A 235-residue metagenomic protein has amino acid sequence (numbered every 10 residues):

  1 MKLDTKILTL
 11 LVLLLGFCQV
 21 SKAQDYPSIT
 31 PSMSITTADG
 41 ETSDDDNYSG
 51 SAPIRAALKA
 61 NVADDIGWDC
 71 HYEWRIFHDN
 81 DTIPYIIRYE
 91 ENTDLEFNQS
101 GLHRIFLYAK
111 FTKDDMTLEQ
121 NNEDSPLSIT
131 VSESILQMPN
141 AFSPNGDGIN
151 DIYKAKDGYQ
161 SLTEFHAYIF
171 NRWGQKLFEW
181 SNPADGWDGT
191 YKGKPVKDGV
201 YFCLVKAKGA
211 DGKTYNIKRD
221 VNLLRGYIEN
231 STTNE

Functional and structural regions predicted by a protein language model:
M1-S28: Bacterial Sec-dependent N-terminal signal peptides
A23-S49, E133-G146: Short, compositionally biased P/S/T/A/G/V-rich stretches that sit at domain boundaries
Y48, A52, A56-V62, S128-E235: Short loop/turn motifs at secondary-structure boundaries
W68-Y72, T163-H166: Short beta-strand/loop motifs in extracellular/secreted proteins, especially within beta-sandwich accessory domains
D69-L95: Surface-exposed, flexible coil segments in extracellular/virion-facing regions
T93-Q99, H103, P195: Residue-level recognition of secondary-structure-to-loop junctions
G101-F111, V200-A207: Append "Rare intracellular matches occur via the same short Y/T/C beta-strand/loop motifs
K110-E119, K208-G212: Short, solvent-exposed loop/turn segments at the edges of extracellular beta-sandwich modules
